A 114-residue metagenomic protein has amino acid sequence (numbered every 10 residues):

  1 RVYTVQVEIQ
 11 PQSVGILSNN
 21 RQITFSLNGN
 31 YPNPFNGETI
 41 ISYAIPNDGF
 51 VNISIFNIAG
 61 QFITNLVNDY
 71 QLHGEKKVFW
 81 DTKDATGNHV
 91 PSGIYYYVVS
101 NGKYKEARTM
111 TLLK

Functional and structural regions predicted by a protein language model:
R1-S18: Short, compositionally biased serine/threonine- and acidic-rich segments at solvent-exposed termini, linkers, or domain
Q6, Y70-H73, F79, N88-K114: C-terminal tail/sorting-segment detector
S13-Y31, F35-N57, N65-D69, K77-W80 (+1 more regions): Glycine-centered coil/turn sites that cap beta-strands in beta-rich domains
I63-T64, V90: Generic structural signal for well-ordered beta-strand positions
